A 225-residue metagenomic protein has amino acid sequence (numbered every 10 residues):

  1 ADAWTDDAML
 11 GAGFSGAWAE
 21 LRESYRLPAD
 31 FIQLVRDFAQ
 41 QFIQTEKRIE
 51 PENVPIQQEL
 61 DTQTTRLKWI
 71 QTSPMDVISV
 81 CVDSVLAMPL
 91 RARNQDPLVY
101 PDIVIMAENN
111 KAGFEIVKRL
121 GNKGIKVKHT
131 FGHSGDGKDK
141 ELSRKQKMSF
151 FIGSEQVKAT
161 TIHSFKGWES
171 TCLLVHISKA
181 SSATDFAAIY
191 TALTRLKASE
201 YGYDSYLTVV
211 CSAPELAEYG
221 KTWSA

Functional and structural regions predicted by a protein language model:
A1-A225: Conserved helicase motor core of SF1/SF2 NTP-dependent helicases
